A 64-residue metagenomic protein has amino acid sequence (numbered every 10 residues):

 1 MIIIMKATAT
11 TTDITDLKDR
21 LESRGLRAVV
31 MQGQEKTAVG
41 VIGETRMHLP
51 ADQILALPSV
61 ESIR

Functional and structural regions predicted by a protein language model:
M1-R64: Non-catalytic terminal accessory/regulatory regions of metabolic enzymes
